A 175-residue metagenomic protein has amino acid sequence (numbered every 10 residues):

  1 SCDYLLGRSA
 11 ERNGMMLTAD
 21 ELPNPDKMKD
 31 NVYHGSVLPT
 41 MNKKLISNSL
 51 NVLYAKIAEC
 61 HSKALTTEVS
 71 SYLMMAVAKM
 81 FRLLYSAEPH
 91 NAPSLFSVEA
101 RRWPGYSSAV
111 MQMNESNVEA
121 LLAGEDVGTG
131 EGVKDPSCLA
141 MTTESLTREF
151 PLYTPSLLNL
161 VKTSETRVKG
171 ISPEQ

Functional and structural regions predicted by a protein language model:
S1-Y4, R8: DNA major-groove recognition helix of helix-turn-helix/homeodomain DNA-binding modules
R8-Q175: Charged, helix-prone or intrinsically disordered regulatory segments positioned adjacent to compact structured domains
